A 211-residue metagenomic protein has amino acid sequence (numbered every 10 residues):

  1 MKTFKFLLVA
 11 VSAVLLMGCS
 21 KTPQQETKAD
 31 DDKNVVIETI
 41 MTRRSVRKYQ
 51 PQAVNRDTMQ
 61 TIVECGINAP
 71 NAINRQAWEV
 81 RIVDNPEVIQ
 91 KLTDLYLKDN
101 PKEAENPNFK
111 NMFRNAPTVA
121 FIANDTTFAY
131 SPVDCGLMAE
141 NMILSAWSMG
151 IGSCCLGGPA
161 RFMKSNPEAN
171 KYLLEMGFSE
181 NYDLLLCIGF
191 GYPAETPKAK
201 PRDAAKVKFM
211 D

Functional and structural regions predicted by a protein language model:
M1-L8: Bacterial N-terminal signal peptides that target proteins for export
F6, G18-D211: Acidic, surface-exposed loops and disordered segments
L8-L15: Bacterial N-terminal signal peptides
